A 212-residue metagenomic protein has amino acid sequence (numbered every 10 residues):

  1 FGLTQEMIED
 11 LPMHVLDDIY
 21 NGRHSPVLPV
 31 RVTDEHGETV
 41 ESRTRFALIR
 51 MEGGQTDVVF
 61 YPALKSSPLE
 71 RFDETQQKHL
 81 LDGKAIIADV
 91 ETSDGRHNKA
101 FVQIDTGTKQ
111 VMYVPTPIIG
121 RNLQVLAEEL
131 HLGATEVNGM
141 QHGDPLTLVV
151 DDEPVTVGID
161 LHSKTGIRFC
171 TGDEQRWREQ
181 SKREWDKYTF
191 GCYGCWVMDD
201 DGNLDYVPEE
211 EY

Functional and structural regions predicted by a protein language model:
F1, E41-L48, F101: N-terminal trafficking/processing presequences and adjacent post-cleavage segments of proteins routed to secretion
G2-Q5, D10, N98-Y212: A eukaryote-biased signal for long
G2-T33, L64-D94, L126-H142: Short, flexible domain-boundary/linker segments around small modular repeats
P29, V40-R45, E52-E74, Q110-V114: Beta-strand-dominated lipid-handling architectures at cellular/organellar boundaries
V32-D34, R50, T106: Beta-strand elements of well-folded, non-transmembrane domains
G37-E41, E91-H97: Short, low-complexity cationic-aromatic patches
